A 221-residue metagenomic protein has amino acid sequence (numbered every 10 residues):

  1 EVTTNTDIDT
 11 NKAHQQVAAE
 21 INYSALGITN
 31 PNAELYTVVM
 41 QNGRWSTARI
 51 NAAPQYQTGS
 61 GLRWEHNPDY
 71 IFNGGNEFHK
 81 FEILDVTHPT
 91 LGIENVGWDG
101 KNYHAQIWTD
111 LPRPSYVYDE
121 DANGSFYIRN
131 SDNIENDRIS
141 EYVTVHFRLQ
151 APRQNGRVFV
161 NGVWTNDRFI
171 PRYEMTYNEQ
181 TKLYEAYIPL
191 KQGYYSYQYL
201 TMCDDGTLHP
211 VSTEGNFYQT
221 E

Functional and structural regions predicted by a protein language model:
V2-Q16, Q219-E221: Low-complexity, Pro/Ser/Thr- and charge-rich linker/hinge segments at domain boundaries
T10-K12, R138-S140, E179, L190-Q192: Surface-exposed coil/turn segments at beta-strand junctions on protein surfaces, enriched
S24-I28, Q150-P152: Short solvent-exposed strand-capping/beta-turn motif centered on an Asx-Ser/Thr pair
L26-Y118: Long, internal scaffold/assembly segments composed of regular secondary structure
N42-L62, T144-K191, D204-E221: Aromatic-rich carbohydrate-binding modules that target alpha-glucans
H104-Q154: Basic K/R-rich, polyanion-interacting modules in nucleoproteins and related proteins
